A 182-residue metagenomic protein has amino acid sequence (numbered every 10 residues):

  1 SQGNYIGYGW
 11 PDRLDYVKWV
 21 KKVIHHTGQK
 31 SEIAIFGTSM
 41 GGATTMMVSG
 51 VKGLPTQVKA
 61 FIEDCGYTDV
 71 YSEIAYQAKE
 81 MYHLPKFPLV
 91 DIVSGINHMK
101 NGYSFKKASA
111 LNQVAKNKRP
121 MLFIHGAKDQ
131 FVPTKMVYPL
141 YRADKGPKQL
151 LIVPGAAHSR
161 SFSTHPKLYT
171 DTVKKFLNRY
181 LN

Functional and structural regions predicted by a protein language model:
Y5-T27: Alpha/beta-hydrolase active-site loop
T27-S39: Alpha/beta-hydrolase fold nucleophile elbow
M47-Y103: Hydrolase active-site cap/lid region
A110, R119, P133-R142: Short alpha-helix in the alpha/beta-hydrolase fold that links the catalytic acid
K116-K118, F123-H125, D129: Short beta-strand/loop motif that positions the catalytic acidic residue of the alpha/beta-hydrolase fold
A127-V132, S159-R160: Acidic catalytic loop of the alpha/beta-hydrolase fold
Y141-S159: Catalytic histidine neighborhood in serine/cysteine hydrolases with alpha/beta-hydrolase-type architecture
T164-N182: Catalytic active-site module of serine/aspartate enzymes centered on a nucleophile-bearing elbow/loop
